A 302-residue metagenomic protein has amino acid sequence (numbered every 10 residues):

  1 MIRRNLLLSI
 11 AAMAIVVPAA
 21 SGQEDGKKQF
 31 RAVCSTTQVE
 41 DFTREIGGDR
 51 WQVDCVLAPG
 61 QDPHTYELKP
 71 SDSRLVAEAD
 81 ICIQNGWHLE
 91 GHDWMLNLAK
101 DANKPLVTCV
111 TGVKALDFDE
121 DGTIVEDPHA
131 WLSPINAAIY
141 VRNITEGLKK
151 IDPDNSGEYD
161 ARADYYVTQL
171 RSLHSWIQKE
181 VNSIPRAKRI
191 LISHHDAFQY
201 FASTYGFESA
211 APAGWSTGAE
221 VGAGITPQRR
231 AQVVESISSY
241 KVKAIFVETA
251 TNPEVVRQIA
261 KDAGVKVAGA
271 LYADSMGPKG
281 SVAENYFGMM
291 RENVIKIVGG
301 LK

Functional and structural regions predicted by a protein language model:
R3-L7: N-terminal export leaders
S9-V16: Bacterial N-terminal signal peptides
S21-K302: Extracytoplasmic metal-acquisition and chelation regions
